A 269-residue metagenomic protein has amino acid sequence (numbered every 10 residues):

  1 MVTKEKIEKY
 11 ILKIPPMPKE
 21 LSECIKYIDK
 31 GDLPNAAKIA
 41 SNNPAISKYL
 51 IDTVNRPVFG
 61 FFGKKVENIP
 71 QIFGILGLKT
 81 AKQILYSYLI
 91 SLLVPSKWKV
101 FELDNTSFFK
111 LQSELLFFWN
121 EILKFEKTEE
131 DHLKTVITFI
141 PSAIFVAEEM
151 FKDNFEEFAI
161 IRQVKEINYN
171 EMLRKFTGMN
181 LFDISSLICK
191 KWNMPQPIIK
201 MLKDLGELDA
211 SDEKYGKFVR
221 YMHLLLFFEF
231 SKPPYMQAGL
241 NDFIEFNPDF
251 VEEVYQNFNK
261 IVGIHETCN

Functional and structural regions predicted by a protein language model:
M1-D153, F176, N180-K200, D204-Q237 (+1 more regions): Conserved alpha-helical "signature site" that marks functionally important helical segments or helix/loop junctions
M1-K6, A238-N269: Terminal helices and disordered tails flanking the catalytic cores of nucleotide-processing hydrolases
K152-E166: Post-HEXXH active-site segment of zinc metalloproteases
K165-L173: Substrate-binding clefts and substrate-entry loops adjacent to catalytic sites of polymer-processing enzymes acting on
